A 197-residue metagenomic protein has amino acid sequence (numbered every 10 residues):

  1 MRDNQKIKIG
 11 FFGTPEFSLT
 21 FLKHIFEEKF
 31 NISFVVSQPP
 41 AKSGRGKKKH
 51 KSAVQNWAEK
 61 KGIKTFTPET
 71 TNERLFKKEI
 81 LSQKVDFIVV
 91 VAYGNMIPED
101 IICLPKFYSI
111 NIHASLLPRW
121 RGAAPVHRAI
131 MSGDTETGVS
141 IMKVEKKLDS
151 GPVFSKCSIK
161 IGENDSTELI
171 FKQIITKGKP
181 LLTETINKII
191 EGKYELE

Functional and structural regions predicted by a protein language model:
M1-E197: One-carbon transfer enzymes
